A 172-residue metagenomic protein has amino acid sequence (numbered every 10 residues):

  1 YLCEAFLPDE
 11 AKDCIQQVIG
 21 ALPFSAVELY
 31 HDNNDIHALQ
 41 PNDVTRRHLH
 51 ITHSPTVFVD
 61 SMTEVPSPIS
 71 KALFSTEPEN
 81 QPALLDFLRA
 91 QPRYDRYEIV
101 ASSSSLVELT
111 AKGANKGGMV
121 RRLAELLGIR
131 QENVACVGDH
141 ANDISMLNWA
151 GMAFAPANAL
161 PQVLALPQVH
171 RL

Functional and structural regions predicted by a protein language model:
Y1, L106-E108, V163-L164: A short acidic, helix-capping loop that chelates divalent metal ions and anchors anionic groups
Y1-K12: Glycine/small-residue-rich loop that forms an oxyanion/phosphate-binding "nest" at active or ligand-binding sites
A5, S104-V107, H170: Flexible, active-site-adjacent loop/turn segments at secondary-structure boundaries
L7, I15, R46-R47, Q168-R171: Generic low-polarity alpha-helical segments
C14, V18-V137, N158: Conserved acidic, metal-coordinating active-site core of Asp-based, Mg2+-dependent phosphoryl-transfer enzymes
V120, R130-L172: Acidic, Mg2+-coordinating phosphoryl-transfer loop and its flanking beta/alpha structural elements, shared across
